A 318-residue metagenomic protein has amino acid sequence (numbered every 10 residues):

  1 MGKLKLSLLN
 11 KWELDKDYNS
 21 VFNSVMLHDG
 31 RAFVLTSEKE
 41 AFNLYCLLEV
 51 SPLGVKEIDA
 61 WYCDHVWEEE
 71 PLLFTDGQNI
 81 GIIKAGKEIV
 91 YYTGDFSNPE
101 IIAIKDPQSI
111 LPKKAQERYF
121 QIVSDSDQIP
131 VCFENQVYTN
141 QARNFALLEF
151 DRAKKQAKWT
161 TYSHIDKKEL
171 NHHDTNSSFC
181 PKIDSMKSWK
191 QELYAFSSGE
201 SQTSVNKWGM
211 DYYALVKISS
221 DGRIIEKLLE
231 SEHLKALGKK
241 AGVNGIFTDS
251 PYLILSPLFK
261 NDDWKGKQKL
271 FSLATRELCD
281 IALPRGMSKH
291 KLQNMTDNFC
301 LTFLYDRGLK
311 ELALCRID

Functional and structural regions predicted by a protein language model:
L4-W12, K56-Y62, E100-S109, A157-D166 (+3 more regions): Beta-propeller fold detector
W12-K39: Beta-strand-rich domains and repeat architectures in extracellular enzymes and scaffolds, especially beta-propellers
D17-L27, D64-Q78, Q108-S126, K168-W189 (+2 more regions): Repeated scaffold domains used in trafficking and secretory/extracellular systems, primarily beta-propellers
G30-E38, L72-F74, Q78-K84, Q121 (+7 more regions): Short beta-strand elements that form the blades of beta-propeller/WD-repeat-like and other beta-sheet-rich scaffold
E40-L48, G86-T93, Q136-L148, Q202-V216 (+2 more regions): Structural motif
V50-G54, T93-S97, D151-K154, S219-D221 (+2 more regions): Short loop/turn segments that connect beta-strands within beta-propeller blades
D211, S231-K269: Loop/turn-rich, solvent-exposed surfaces of beta-rich toroidal or solenoidal domains
M287-D318: Blade-level signature of beta-propeller repeat domains, shared across WD40, Kelch, NHL, RCC1 and BNR/Asp-box propellers
